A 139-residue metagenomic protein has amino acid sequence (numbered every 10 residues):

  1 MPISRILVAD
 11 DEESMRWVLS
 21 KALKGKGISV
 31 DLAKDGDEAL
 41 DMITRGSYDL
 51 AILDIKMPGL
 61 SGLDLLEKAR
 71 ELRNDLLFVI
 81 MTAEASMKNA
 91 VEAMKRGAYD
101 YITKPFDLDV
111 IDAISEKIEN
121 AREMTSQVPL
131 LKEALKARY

Functional and structural regions predicted by a protein language model:
D10, D54, T82: Active-site residues of response regulator receiver
E13-D31, R45: Two-component/phosphorelay signaling modules centered on CheY-like receiver
R16, P58, T82, S86: The feature encodes the CheY-like receiver
D35-E38, S61-D64: Acidic catalytic/metal-coordinating carboxylates
S47-I52: Active-site beta3 strand of CheY-like receiver
S86-K88, I102, F106-S115: C-terminal output helix
V110-Y139: Flexible nucleotide-interacting loop at or near the entrance of a catalytic core
